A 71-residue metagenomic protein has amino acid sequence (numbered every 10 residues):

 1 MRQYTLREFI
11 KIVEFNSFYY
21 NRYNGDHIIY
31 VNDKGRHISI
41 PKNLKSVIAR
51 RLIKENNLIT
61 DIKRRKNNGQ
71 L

Functional and structural regions predicted by a protein language model:
M1-N24, I29-L71: Basic nucleic-acid-binding interfaces
